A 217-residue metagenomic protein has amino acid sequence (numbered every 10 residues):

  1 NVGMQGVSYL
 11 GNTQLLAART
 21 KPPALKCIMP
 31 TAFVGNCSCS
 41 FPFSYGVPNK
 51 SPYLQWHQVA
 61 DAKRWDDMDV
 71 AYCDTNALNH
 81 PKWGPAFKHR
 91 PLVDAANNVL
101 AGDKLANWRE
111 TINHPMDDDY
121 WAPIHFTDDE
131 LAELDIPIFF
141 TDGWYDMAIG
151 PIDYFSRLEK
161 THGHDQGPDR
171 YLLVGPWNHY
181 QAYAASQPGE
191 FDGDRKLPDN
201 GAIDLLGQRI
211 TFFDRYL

Functional and structural regions predicted by a protein language model:
N1, I136-P137: Short, proline-centered helix/strand-breaking motifs
N1-Y9: Alpha/beta-hydrolase fold nucleophile elbow
V2, W56-K63, T141-Y145, L197-N200: The substrate-binding groove and active-site-proximal loops of carbohydrate-active enzymes, especially glycoside
M4, C27-T31, V174: A short, hydrophobic beta-strand element of the alpha/beta-hydrolase
L10-Q14, V34-S40, D146-G150, N178-Y183: Flexible loop/turn segments at secondary-structure boundaries
G11-L16, P123-F126, I138-F139, G150-L158: Short alpha-helical segments and helix-capping/turn motifs at coil-helix boundaries
L16-E133: Accessory cap/linker subdomain of secreted extracellular hydrolases
P23, L105-D119, E133-I136, D142-I152 (+1 more regions): Alpha/beta-hydrolase-fold serine-hydrolase catalytic core, especially in secreted/extracellular enzymes
